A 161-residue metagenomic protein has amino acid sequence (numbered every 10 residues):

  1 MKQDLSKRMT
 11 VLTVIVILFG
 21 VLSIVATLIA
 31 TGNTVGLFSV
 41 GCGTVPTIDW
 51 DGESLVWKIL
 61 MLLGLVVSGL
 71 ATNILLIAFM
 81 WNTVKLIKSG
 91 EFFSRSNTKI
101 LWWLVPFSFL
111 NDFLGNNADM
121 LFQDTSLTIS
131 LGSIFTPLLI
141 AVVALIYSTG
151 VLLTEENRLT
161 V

Functional and structural regions predicted by a protein language model:
M1-G36: Cytosolic juxtamembrane helix and N-cap/initiation of the first transmembrane helix
M1-V14, G90, S96-I100, L145-I146 (+2 more regions): Membrane-interface extramembranous regions at the lipid-water interface
S23, T72-L76, W102-F113, I140: Hydrophobic alpha-helical transmembrane segments of multi-pass integral membrane proteins
C42-G69: Membrane-helix boundary elements
W57, L76-S96: Membrane-helix boundary/interface segments in integral membrane proteins
G64-I74, P137-V143: Hydrophobic alpha-helical transmembrane segments of multi-pass membrane proteins
F93-Q123: Hydrophobic alpha-helical transmembrane segments of integral membrane proteins
N111-V161: Alpha-helical transmembrane segments of multi-pass integral membrane proteins, characterized by long hydrophobic
